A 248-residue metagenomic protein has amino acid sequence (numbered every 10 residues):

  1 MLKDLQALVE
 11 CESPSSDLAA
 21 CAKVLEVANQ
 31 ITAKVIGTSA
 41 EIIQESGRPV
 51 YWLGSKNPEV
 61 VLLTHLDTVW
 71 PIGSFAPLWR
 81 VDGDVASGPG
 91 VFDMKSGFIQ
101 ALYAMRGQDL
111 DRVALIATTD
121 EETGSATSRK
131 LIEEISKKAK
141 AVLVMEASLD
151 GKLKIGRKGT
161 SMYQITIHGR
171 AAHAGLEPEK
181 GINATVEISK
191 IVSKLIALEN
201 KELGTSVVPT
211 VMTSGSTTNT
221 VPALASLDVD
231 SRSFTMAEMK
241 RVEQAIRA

Functional and structural regions predicted by a protein language model:
M1-V91: Acidic/His- and Gly-rich active-site-bordering loop/insert found across diverse amide/peptide-bond hydrolases
K3, E10-D17, E41-I43, A147-S148 (+2 more regions): Metal-dependent amide/peptide-bond hydrolase catalytic core, centered on the "pita-bread" metallohydrolase fold
Q6, N29, I99-L102, R106 (+3 more regions): Predominant activation on well-ordered alpha-helical scaffold segments within soluble catalytic domains
S55, W79-R80, D93, E133-K137 (+3 more regions): Solvent-exposed alpha-helices and their adjacent loops that cap or buttress functional pockets in soluble metabolic
V60-L62, L143, R170: Residue-level marker for buried hydrophobic side chains located in beta-strands that build the well-ordered beta-sheet
D67-V69, D120-E122, R170, F234-M236: Short coil/turn motifs at secondary-structure junctions
G90, M94-M162: Acidic/histidine-rich catalytic neighborhood of metal-dependent amide-processing enzymes
